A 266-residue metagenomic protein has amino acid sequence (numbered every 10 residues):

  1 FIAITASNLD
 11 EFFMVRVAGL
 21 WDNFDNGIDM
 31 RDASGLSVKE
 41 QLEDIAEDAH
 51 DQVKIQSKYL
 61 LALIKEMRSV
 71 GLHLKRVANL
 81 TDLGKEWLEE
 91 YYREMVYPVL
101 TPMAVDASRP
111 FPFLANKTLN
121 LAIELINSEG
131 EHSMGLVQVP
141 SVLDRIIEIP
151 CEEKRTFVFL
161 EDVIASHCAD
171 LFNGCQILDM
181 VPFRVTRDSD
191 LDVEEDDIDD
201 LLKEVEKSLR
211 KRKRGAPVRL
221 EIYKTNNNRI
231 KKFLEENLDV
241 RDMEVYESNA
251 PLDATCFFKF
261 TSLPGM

Functional and structural regions predicted by a protein language model:
I2-M266: N-terminal localization/anchoring segments of enzymes in phospholipid and broader phosphate metabolism
